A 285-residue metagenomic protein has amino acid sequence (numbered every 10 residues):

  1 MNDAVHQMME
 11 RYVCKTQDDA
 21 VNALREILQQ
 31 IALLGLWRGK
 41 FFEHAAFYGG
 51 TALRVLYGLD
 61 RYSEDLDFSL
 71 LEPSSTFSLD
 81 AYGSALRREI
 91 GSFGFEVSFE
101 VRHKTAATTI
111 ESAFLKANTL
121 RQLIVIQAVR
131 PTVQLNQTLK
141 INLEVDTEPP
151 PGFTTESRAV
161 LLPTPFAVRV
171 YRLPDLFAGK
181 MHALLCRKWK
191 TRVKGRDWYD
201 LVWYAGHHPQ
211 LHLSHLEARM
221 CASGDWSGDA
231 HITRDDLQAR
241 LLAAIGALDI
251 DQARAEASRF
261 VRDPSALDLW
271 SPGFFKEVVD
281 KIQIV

Functional and structural regions predicted by a protein language model:
M1-A45, L56-L59, L71-V285: Structured mid-to-C-terminal alpha-helical surface segments
Y48-T51: Glycine-rich beta-strand-to-loop/alpha-helix junction loops that act as flexible
S63: Anion-coordinating catalytic cores for phosphoryl-, nucleotidyl-, and glycosidic chemistry
